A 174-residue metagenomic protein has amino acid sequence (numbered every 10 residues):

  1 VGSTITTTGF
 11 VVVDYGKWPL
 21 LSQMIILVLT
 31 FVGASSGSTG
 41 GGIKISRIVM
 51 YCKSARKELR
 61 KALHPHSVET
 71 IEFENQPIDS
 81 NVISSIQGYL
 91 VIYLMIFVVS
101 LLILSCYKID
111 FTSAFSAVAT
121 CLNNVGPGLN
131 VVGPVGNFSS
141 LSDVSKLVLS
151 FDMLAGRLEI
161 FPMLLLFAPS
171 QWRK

Functional and structural regions predicted by a protein language model:
V1-K174: Membrane-proximal intracellular helices of multi-pass ion channels
